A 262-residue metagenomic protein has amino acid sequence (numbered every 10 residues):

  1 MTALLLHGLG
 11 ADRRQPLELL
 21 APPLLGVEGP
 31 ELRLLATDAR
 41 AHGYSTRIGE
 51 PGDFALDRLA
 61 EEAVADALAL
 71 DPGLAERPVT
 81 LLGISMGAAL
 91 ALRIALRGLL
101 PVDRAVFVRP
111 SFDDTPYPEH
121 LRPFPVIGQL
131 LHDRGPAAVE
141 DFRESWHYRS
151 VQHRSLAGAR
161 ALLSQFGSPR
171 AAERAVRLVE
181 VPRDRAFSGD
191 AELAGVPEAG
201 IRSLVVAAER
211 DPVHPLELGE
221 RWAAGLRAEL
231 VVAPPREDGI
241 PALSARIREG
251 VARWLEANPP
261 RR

Functional and structural regions predicted by a protein language model:
M1-R47: Conserved HGGG/HGGXW glycine-rich cap/lid loop of the alpha/beta-hydrolase fold
E18, R33-V79: Active-site loop/oxyanion-hole signature of alpha/beta-hydrolase fold enzymes
G83-G87, A91: Gly/Ala-rich beta-loop-alpha elbow adjacent to hydrolase catalytic centers
L92, L96-R97, V102-D133: Flexible "cap/lid" loop of the alpha/beta hydrolase fold
P118, R134-A186: Conserved alpha/beta-hydrolase catalytic His-Asp/Glu region
A199, V205-A207: Short beta-strand/loop motif that positions the catalytic acidic residue of the alpha/beta-hydrolase fold
P212-L218: Conserved alpha/beta-hydrolase "acid-adjacent" motif
R227-R262: Catalytic active-site module of serine/aspartate enzymes centered on a nucleophile-bearing elbow/loop
